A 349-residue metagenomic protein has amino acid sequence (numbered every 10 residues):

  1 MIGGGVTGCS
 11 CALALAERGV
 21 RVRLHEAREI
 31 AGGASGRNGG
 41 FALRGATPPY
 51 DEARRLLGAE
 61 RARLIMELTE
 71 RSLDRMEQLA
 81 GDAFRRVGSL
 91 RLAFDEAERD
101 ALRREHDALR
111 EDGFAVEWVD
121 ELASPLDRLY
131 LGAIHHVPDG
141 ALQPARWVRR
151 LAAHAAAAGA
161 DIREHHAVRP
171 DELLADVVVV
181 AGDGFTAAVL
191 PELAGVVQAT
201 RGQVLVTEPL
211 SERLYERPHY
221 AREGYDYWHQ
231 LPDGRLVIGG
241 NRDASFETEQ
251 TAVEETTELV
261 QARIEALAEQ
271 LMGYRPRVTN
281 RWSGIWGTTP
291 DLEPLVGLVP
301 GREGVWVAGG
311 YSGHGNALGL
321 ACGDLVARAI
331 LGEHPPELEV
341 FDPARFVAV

Functional and structural regions predicted by a protein language model:
A16-R37: Glycine-rich FAD pyrophosphate-binding loop
G39-A42, A46-T47, D51, G88-L92 (+2 more regions): Central beta-strand plus flanking loop segment that forms part of the substrate or channel wall within the catalytic
G45-E121: Dinucleotide-binding Rossmann-like beta1-alpha1 core, especially the glycine-rich loop that anchors the ADP
D82-A93, D120-R150, N241: Helix-loop-beta segment of a Rossmann-like dinucleotide-binding subdomain
D100-R103, D107-D112, L129-D176: Helical element adjacent to the flavin cofactor pocket in flavoenzyme catalytic cores
P138, E269-V349: C-terminal catalytic lobe of FAD-dependent flavoproteins
D171-G239: Flavin-dependent oxidoreductases
R213-R302: Active-site lid/adjacent beta-loop-alpha segment flanking the redox-cofactor pocket in flavoenzymes
